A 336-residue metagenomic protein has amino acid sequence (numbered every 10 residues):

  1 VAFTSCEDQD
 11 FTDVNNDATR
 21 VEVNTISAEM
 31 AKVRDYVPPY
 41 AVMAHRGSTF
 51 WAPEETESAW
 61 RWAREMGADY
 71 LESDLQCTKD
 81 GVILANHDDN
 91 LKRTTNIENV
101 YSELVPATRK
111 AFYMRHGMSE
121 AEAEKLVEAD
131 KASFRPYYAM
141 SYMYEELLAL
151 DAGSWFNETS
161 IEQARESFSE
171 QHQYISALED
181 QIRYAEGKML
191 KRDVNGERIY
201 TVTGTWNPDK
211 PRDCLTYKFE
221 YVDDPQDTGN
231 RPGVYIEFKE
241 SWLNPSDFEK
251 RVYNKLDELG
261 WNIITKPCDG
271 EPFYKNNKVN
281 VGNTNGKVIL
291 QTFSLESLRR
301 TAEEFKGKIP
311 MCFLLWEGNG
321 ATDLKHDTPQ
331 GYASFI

Functional and structural regions predicted by a protein language model:
C6-I336: Phosphate-group recognition and catalysis centered on beta-loop-alpha active-site segments
